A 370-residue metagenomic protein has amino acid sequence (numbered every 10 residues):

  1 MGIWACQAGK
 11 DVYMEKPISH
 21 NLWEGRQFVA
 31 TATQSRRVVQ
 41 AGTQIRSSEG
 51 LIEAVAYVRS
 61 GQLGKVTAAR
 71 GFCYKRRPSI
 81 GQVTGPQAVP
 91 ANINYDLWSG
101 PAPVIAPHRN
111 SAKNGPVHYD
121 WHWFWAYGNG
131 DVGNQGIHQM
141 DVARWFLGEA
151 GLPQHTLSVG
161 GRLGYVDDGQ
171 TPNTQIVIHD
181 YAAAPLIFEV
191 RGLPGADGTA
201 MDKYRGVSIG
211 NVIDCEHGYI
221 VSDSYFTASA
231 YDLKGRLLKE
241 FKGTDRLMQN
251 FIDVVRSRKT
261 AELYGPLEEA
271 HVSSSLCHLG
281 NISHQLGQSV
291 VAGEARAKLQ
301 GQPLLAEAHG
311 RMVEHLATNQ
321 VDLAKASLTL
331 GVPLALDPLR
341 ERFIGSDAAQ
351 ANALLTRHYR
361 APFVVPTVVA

Functional and structural regions predicted by a protein language model:
M1-S47, G61, G331: Beta-strand-loop-alpha-helix segment that lines the small-molecule cofactor/substrate pocket of alpha/beta enzymes
Q7-K10, P17, A30, R59 (+3 more regions): Charged, amphipathic alpha-helical interaction segments
E24-Q27, G50-E53, V177: Alpha-helical scaffold elements adjacent to nucleotide-binding pockets in ATP/GTP-utilizing enzyme cores
T31, I52-Y57: Active-site Tyr-X1-5-Lys
V39-G42, V58, R70-G71, I80-G81: Alpha/beta-hydrolase
E53, K65, R70-A370: Contiguous beta-strand/loop segments that form the cofactor/metal-binding neighborhood of enzyme cores
V58-R59, A270: A hydrophobic alpha-helix/topogenic segment detector that preferentially activates on transmembrane helices
